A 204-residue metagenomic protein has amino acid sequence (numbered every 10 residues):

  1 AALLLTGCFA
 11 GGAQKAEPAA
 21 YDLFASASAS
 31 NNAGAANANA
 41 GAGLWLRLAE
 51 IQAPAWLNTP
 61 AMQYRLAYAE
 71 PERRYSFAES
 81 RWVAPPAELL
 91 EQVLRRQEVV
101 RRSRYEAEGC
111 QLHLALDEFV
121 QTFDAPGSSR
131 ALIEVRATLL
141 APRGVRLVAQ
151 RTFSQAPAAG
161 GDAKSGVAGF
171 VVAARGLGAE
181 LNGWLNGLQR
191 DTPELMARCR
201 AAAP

Functional and structural regions predicted by a protein language model:
L4-G7: C-terminal motif of bacterial Sec signal peptides marking the signal peptidase cleavage site
A10-F24, R96-Q97, R101-R143: Surface-exposed short loop/turn segments
E17-R47: Post-signal peptide N-terminal segment of mature Sec-exported envelope proteins
G43-Q111, A115: N-terminal segment of the mature soluble domain
I51, A115-V120, S154-Q155: Generic short beta-strand segments
P71-R81, G144-G187: Short secondary-structure boundary motifs at beta->alpha junctions and helix caps
R95, V99-V100, N182-R190: Sec-exported extracytoplasmic/periplasmic mature domains
L185-P204: Short, highly charged C-terminal tails/helix-capping segments
